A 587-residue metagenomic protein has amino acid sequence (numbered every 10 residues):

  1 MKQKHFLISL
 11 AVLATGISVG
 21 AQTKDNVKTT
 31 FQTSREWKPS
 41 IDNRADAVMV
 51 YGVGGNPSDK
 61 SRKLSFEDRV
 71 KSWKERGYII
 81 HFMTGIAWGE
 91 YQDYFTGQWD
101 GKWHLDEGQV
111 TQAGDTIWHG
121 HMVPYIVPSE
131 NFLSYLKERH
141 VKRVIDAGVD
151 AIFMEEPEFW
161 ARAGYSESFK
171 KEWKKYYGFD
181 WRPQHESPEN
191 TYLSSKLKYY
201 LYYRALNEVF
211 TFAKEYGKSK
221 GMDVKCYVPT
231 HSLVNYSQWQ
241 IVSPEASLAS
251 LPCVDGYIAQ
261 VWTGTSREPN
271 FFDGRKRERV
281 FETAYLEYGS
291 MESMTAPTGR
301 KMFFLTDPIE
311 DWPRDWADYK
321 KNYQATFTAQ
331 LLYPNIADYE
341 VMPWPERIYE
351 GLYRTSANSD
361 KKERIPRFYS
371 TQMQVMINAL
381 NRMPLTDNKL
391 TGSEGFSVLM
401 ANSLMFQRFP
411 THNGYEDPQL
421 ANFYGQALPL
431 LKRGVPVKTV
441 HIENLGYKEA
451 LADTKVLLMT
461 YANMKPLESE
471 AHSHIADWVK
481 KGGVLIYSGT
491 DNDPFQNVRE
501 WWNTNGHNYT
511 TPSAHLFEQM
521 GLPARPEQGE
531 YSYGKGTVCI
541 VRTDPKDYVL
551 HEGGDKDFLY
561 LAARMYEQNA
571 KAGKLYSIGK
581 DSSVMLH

Functional and structural regions predicted by a protein language model:
M1-T23: Bacterial Sec-dependent N-terminal signal peptides
D25-T33, H81-G85, F153-P157, Y192-I241 (+4 more regions): Aromatic-lined carbohydrate-recognition surfaces of secreted/lumenal glycan-active proteins
N26-D68, S72, K142-I152, P252-Y257 (+2 more regions): Catalytic domains of carbohydrate-active enzymes, especially glycoside hydrolases
I41-D46, Y51-G52, E155, G217 (+3 more regions): Hydrophobic targeting/anchoring helices
M49-S61, I117-Y135, S187-A205, T230-S232 (+4 more regions): The substrate-binding groove and active-site-proximal loops of carbohydrate-active enzymes, especially glycoside
S65-H119, D150-A161, A213, G217-V228: Glycine-rich, aromatic-flanked loop segments that form ligand/cofactor-binding clefts across common enzyme folds
F82-A147, W181-Y199, N207: Active-site-adjacent "subsite" loops/lids of carbohydrate-active enzymes
W99-D100, P466-P545, L550: A glycine-rich, often tryptophan-bearing local segment used as a flexible ligand/cofactor-contacting loop or short
